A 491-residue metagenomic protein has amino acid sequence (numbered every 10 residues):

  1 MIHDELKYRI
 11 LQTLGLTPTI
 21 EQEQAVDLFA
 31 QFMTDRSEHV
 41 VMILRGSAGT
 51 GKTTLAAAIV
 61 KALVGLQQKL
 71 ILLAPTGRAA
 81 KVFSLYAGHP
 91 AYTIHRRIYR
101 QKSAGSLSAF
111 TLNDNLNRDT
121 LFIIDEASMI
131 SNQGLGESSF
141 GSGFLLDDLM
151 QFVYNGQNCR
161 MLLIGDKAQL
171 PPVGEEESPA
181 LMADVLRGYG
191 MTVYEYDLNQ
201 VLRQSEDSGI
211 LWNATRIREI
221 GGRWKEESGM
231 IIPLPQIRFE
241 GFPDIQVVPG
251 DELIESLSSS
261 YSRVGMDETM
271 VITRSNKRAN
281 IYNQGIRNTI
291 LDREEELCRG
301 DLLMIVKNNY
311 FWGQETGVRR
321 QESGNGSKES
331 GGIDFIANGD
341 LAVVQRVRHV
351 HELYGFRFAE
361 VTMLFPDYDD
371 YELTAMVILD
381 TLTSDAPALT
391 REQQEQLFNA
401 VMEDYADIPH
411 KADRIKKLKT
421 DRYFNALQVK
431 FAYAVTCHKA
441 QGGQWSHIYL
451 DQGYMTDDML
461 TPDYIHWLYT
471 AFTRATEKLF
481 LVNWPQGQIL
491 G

Functional and structural regions predicted by a protein language model:
I2-G15, R45: Conserved adenine-nucleotide phosphate-binding loops and their immediately adjacent elements
H3-K7, A25-A30, S37, V153-C159 (+3 more regions): Conserved helicase motor core of P-loop NTPases
R9-F29: N-terminal pre-Walker A segment at the start of P-loop NTPase domains
P18, L72, V271: Conserved SAM-binding loop
V26-D27, Q31, R36, V40-S228: ASCE P-loop NTPase helicase motor core
N132-F144, T215, G221-P243, D380-T420: Charged, glycine/proline-rich intrinsically disordered loops and linkers
R319-G324: Intrinsically disordered, low-complexity repeat regions of secreted/extracellular protein precursors
D340, V347, E352-G491: C-terminal accessory regions
